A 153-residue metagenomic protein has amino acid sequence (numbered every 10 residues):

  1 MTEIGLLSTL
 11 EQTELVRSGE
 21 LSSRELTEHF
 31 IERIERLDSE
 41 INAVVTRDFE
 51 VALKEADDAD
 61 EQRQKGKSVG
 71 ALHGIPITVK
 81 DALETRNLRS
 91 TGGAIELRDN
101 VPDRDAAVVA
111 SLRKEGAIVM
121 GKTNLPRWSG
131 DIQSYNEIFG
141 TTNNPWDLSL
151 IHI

Functional and structural regions predicted by a protein language model:
M1-K54, Q64: An N-terminal boundary/leader segment
S22-S23, I41, V69, V119 (+1 more regions): Residue-level detector of short coil/turn "hinge" positions at structural boundaries
R33, L37, E55, A59 (+3 more regions): Short alpha-helical functional segments enriched in proximate histidine and acidic residues
E35-E40, E61, K65-G66, E84-S90: Secretory-pathway/luminal and periplasmic proteins that interact with or process carbohydrate-rich
L53-A56, D131: Short, solvent-exposed polar/charged micro-motifs at secondary-structure junctions
A59-I75: Immediate post-signal peptide segment of exported/extracytoplasmic ligand-binding proteins
L72-I151: Short glycine/serine-rich loop/turn segments
